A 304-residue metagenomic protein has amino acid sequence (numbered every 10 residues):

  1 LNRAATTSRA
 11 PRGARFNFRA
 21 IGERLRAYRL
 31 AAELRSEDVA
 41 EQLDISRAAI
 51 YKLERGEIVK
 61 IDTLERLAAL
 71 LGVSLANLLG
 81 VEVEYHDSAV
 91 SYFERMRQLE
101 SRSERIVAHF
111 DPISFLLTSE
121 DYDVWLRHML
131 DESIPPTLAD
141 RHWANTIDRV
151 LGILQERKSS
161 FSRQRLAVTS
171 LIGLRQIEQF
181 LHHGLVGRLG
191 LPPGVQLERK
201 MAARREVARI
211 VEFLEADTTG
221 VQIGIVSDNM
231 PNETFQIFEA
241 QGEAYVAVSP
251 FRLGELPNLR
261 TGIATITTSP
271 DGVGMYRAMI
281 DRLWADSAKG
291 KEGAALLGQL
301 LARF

Functional and structural regions predicted by a protein language model:
L1-F93: Basic, Lys/Arg-rich alpha-helical nucleic-acid-recognition elements, primarily the DNA-binding modules of transcription
R9, E23, L34, Y51 (+5 more regions): Generic preference for well-ordered secondary structure
I45, V59, L70-V73, D87 (+6 more regions): Solvent-exposed, non-transmembrane amphipathic alpha-helical segments
I50-E54, L64, A68, L75-L78 (+5 more regions): Short alpha-helical interface elements
V73-A76, G80-I134: Charged, helix-prone or intrinsically disordered regulatory segments positioned adjacent to compact structured domains
H109-F304: Hydrophobic protein-protein interaction segments
